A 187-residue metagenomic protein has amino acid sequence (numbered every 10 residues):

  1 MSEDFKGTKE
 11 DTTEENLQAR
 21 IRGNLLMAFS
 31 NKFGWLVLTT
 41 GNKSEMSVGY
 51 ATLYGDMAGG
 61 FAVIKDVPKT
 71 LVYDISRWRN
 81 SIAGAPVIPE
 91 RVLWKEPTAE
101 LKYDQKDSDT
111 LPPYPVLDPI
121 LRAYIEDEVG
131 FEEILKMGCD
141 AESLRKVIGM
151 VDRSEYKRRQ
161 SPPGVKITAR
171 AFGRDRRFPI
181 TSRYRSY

Functional and structural regions predicted by a protein language model:
M1-Y187: ATP/NTP-dependent adenylation/nucleotidyl-transfer catalytic domains that generate, transfer, or process NMP-activated
